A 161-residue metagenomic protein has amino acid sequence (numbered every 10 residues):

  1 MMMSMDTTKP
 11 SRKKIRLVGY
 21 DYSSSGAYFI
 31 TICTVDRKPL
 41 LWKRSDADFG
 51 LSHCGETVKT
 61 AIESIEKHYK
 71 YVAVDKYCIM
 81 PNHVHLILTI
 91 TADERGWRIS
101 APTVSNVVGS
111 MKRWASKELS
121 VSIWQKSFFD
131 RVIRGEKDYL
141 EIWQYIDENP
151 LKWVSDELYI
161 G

Functional and structural regions predicted by a protein language model:
M1-G161: Short catalytic/metal-binding and nucleic-acid-binding patches
